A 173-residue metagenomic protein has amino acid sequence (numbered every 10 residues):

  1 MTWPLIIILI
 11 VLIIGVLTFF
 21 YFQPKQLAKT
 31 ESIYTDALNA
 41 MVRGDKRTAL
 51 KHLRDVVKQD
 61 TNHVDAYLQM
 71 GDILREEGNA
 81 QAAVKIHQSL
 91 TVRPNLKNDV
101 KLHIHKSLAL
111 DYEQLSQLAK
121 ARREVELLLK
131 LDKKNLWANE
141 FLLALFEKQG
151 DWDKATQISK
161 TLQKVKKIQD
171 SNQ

Functional and structural regions predicted by a protein language model:
M1-Q26: N-terminal signal-anchor transmembrane alpha helix of single-pass membrane proteins, serving as the membrane-anchoring
K29-N62, E76-N79, K85, S89 (+1 more regions): Alpha-helical segment of the N-proximal tetratricopeptide repeat
A66, V100, I104, A138 (+1 more regions): TPR alpha-solenoid repeat register
